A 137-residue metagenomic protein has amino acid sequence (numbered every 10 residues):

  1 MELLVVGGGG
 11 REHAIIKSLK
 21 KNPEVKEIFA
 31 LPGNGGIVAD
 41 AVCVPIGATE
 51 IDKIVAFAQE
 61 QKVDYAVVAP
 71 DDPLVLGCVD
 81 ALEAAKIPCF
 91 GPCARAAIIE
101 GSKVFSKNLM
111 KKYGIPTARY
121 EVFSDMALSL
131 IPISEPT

Functional and structural regions predicted by a protein language model:
M1-R95: ATP-binding N-terminal substructure of ATP-dependent carboxylate-amine bond-forming enzymes
V42-V44, I98, A118-V122: Structural signal for short hydrophobic segments within the conserved structured cores of catalytic domains across
G47-E50, S102, D125-M126: Acidic/polar helix N-cap motif
D72-L74, R95-I98, V104, I115: A short acidic, glycine/proline-enriched capping/turn motif at secondary-structure boundaries, especially helix N-cap
L76, I99-E100, A127-L128: Short secondary-structure boundary/hinge segments and terminal tails
S102-S124: Short, glycine-/small-residue-rich phosphate/pyrophosphate-handling segment
L128-T137: Residue-level detector of conserved catalytic or cofactor/ligand-binding positions in enzyme active sites
